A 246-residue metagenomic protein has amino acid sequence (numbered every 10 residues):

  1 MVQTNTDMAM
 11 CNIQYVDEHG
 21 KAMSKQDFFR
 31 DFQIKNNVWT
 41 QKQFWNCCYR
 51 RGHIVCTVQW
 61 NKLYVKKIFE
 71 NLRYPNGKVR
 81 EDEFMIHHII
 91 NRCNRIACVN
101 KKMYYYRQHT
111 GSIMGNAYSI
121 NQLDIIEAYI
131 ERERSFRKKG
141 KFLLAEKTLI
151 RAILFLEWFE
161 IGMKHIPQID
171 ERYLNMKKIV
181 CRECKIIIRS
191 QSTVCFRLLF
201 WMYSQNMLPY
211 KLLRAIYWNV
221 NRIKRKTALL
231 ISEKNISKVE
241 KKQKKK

Functional and structural regions predicted by a protein language model:
M1-I96, G111-A117: Donor-binding/catalytic cores of nucleotide-activated saccharide and glycerol-phosphate transferases/polymerases
E18, I153-L154: Short amphipathic coiled-coil heptad-repeat segments
E83, L144-I153: Alpha-helical scaffolds flanking conserved acidic
R92, S135, I150: Active-site catalytic microenvironments for nucleophilic, acid-base chemistry
N94, K101-K102: Extended, low-polarity segments enriched in aliphatic/aromatic residues
K102-T110, G115-L144, L154-I188: Catalytic core of nucleotide-sugar-dependent glycosyltransferases
I166-K246: Membrane-interface aromatic/basic loop that binds lipid-linked glycans or pyrophosphate carriers, typified by
